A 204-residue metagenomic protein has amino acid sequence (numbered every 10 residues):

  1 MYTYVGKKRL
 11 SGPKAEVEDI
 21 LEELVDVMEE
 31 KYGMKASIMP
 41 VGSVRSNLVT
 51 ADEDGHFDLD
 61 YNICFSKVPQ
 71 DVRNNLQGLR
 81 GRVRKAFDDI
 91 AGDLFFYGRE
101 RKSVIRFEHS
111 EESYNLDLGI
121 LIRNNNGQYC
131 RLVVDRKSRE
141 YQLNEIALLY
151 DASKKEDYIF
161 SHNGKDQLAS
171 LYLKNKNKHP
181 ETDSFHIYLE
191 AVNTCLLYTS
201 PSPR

Functional and structural regions predicted by a protein language model:
M1-P40: Helical scaffold of the NTase/Pol beta-like nucleotidyltransferase catalytic core
M28-L59, I63-R73: Active-site nucleotide-donor binding segment shared across nucleotidyl transfer reactions
Y32, R80-N126: Conserved catalytic core of two-metal-ion nucleotidyltransferases
F57-Y97: Aromatic- and glycine-enriched beta-alpha-beta binding-site module
N115-N163: Extended, alpha-helix-rich binding/interface surfaces that flank or overlap catalytic cores and mediate recognition
N163-H179: Transcription/chromatin regulatory elements, primarily intrinsically disordered, low-complexity activation/repression
L189-V192: Long, charge-rich alpha-helical interaction segments
Y198-R204: Conserved small/polar residues in nucleotide/adenosyl-binding loops
